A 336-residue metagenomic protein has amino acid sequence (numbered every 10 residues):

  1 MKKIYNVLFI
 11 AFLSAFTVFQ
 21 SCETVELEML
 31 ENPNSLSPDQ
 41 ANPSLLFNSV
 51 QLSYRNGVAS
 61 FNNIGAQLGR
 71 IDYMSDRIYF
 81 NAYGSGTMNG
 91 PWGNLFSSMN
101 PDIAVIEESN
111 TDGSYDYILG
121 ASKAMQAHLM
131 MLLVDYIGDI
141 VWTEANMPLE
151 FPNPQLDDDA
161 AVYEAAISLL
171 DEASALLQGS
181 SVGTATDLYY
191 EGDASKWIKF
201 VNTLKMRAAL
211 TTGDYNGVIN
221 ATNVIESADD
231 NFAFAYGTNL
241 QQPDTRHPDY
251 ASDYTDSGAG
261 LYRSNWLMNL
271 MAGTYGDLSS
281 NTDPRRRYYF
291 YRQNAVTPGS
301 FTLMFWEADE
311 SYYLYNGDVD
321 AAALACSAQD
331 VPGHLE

Functional and structural regions predicted by a protein language model:
M1-E31: Bacterial Sec-dependent N-terminal signal peptides
C22-Y79, S85-G86, G90-S97, P101 (+2 more regions): Membrane-proximal, proline-rich intrinsically disordered regions
L132-V141, S181, T211-D214: Short coil/turn linking the two alpha-helices of tandem helical-hairpin repeats
I137-E164, T184, I225-S227: Short coil/linker segments at helix-helix boundaries
A175-W197: Acidic interhelical loop/turn segments
N216-E336: Hydrophobic-face positions in mid-chain alpha helices that act as interaction patches
